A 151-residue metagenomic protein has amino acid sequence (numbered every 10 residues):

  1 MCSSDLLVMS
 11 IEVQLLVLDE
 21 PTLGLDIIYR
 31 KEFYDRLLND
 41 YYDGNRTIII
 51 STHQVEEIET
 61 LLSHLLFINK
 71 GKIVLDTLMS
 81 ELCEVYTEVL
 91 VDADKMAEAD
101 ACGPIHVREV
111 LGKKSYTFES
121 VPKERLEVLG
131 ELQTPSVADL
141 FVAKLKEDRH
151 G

Functional and structural regions predicted by a protein language model:
M1-S3: Short, small-residue-biased leader/transition segments that mark boundaries at the very start of proteins
E12: Conserved catalytic motifs of ABC-family nucleotide-binding domains
L16-E20: Catalytic Walker B motif of ABC-type/P-loop ATPase nucleotide-binding domains
L23-L25: ABC ATPase nucleotide-binding domain "signature" loop
I27-Y29: Helix N-cap at the start of a conserved alpha-helix in ABC-type nucleotide-binding domains
Y34-F118: ABC transporter nucleotide-binding domain
H106-G151: C-terminal coupling/interaction segments
